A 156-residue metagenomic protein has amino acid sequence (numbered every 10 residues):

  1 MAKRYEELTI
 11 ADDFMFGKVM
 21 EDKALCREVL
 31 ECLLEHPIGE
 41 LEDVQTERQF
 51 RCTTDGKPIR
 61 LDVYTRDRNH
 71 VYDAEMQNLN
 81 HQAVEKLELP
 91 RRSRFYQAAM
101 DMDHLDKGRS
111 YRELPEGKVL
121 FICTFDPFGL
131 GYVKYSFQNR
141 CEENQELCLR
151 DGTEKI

Functional and structural regions predicted by a protein language model:
M1-I156: Elongated, amphipathic alpha-helical interaction scaffolds
